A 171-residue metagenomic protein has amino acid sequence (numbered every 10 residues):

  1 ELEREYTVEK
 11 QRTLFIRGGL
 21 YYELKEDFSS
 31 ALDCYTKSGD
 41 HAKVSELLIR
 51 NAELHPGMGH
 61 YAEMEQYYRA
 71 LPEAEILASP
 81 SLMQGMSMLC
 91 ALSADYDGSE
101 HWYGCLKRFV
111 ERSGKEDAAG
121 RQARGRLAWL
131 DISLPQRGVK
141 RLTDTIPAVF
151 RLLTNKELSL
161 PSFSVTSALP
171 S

Functional and structural regions predicted by a protein language model:
E1, G39-D40, S167-S171: Eukaryotic alpha-helical scaffold "rod" segments
E1-R4, T13: C-terminal boundary/linker of central alpha/beta nucleotide-binding cores
R4-V8, G114: Short, polar/flexible loop-turn hinges at active-site or ligand-entry regions and domain interfaces
V8-M83, L89, G98-W102: Extended alpha-helical scaffolding segments used for macromolecular assembly and cargo binding
E75-S171: Internal alpha-solenoid helical repeat scaffolds
